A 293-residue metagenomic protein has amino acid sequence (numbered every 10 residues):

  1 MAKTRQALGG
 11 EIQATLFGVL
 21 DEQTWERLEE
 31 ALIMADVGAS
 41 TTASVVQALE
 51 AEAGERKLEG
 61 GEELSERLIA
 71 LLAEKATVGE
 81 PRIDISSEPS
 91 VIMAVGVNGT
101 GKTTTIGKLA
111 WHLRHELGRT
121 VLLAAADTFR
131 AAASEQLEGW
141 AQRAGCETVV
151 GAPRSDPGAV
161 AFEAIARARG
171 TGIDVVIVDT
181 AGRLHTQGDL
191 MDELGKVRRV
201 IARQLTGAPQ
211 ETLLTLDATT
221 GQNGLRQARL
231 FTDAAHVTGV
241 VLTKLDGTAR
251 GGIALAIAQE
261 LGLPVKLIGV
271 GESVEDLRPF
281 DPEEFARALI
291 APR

Functional and structural regions predicted by a protein language model:
A2-A126, A133-V178: Primarily NTPase-proximal linker/entry elements flanking Walker-type ATP/GTP-binding cores
T4, T41, T103-T105, T128 (+5 more regions): Ser/Thr-centric signal marking residues that sit in or immediately flank functional binding/regulatory motifs
I12, L16, G54, G79-P81 (+7 more regions): Glycine-rich, flexible loop/turn motifs
L32, L49, L71, Q204 (+2 more regions): Alpha-helix boundary/capping residues
N98, A181, D217: Short glycine-/small-residue-rich Rossmann-like dinucleotide-binding loops
S134-Q136, P153-T171, H185-A291: Conserved catalytic-core segment of NTP-binding enzymes
